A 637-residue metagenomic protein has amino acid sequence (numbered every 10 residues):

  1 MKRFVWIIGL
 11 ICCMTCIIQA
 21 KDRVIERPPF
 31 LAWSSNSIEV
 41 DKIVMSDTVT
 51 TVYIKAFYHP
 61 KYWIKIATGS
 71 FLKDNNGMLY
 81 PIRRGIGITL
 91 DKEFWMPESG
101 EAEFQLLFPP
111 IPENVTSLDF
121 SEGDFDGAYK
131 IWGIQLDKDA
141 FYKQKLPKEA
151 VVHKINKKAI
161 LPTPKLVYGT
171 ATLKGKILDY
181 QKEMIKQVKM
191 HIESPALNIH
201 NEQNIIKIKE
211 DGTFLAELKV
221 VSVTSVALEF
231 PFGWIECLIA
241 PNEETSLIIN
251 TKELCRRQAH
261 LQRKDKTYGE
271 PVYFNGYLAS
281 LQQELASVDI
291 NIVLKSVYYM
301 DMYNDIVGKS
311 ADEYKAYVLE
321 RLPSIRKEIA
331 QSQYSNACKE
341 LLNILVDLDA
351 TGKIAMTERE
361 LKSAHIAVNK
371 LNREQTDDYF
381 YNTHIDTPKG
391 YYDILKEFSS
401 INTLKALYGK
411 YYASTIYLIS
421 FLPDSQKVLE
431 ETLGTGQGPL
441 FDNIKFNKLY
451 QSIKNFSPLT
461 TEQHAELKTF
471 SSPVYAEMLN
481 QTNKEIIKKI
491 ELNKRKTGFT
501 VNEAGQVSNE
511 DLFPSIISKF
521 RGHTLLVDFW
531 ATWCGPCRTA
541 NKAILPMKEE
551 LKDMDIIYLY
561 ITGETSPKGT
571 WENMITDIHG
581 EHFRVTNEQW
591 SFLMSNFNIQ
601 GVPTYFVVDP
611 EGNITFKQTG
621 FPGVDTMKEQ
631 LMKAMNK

Functional and structural regions predicted by a protein language model:
V49-Y58: Short, well-ordered beta-strand segments enriched in hydrophobic/aromatic residues
P81-L118, E122-F125: Short, solvent-exposed, Trp/other aromatic-anchored flexible loops in extracytoplasmic proteins
I86, G133-N336: A non-transmembrane, solvent-exposed segment enriched in polar/low-complexity residues
T163, T251-H523: Oxidative protein folding and maturation machinery
H523-T524, N541-I561, E629, K633-M635: Conserved helix-turn-beta segment immediately C-terminal to the redox Cys motif in thioredoxin-like folds
F529-P546: Conserved redox-active cysteine motifs that mediate thiol-disulfide chemistry, especially di-cysteine Cys-X(1-2)-Cys
E549-W590, S595, I599-V602: Conserved segment of the thioredoxin-like fold in thiol-based oxidoreductases
E588-M632: Thiol/disulfide oxidoreductase modules built on the thioredoxin-like
